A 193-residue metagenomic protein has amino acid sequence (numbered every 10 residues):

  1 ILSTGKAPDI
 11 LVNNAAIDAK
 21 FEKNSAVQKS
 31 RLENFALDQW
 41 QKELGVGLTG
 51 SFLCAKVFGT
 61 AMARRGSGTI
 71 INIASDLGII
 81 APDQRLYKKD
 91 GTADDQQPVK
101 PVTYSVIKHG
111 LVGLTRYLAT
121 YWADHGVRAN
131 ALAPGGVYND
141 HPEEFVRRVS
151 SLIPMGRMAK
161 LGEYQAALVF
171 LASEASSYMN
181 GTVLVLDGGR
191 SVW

Functional and structural regions predicted by a protein language model:
I1-K6: Conserved amphipathic alpha-helix within the SDR
D9, I17, Q28-F52, S67 (+4 more regions): Catalytic Tyr-X3-Lys loop
N14-Q28, G189: Conserved NAD(P)H cofactor-binding loop of Rossmann-fold oxidoreductase domains
A16, L37, K42-R64, L77-A81 (+4 more regions): Amphipathic alpha-helical dimer-interface segment in Rossmann-like NAD(P)H-dependent oxidoreductases
K29, K89-T92, V169, N180-W193: Short C-terminal tail/terminal secondary-structure segment of NAD(P)H-dependent dehydrogenase/reductase domains
K29-L37, I71-G110, T115-D124: Catalytic loop of short-chain dehydrogenase/reductase
A123, R128, M179-G181: Short, small/polar-rich loop/turn modules that mediate ligand/substrate recognition or access, typified
I153-Y164, A175: A conserved structural motif in NAD(P)-dependent oxidoreductases
